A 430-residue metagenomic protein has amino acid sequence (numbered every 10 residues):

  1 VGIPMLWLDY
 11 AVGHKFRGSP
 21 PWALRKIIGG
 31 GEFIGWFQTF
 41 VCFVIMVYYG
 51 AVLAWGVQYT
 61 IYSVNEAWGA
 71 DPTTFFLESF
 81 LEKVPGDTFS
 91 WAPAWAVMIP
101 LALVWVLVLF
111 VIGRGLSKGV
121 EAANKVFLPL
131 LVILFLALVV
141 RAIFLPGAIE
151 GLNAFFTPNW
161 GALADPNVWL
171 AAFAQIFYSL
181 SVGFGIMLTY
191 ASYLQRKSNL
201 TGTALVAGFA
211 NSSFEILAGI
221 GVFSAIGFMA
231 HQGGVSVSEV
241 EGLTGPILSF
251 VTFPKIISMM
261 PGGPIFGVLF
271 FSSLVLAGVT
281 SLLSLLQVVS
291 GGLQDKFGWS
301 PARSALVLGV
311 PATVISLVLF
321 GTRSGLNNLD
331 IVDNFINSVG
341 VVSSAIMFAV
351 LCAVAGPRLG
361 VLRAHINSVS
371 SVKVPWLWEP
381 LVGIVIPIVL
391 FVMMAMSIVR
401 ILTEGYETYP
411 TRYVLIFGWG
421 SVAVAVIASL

Functional and structural regions predicted by a protein language model:
V1-D9, A96, V341, G418-V426: Extracellular loop-to-transmembrane helix junctions
V1-I28, L359, I427-L430: Juxtamembrane transmembrane-helix boundary signature
M5, Y49-F75, V132-F156, S224-F228 (+3 more regions): Hydrophobic alpha-helical segments and their helix-loop junctions in multi-pass secondary transporters
A11, K15, K26-G29, F33-Y49 (+6 more regions): Membrane-water interface regions at transmembrane-helix termini and the short interhelical loops of multi-pass membrane
G18-F37, V52-G113, S117, I149-L170 (+4 more regions): Inter-helical loop and helix-membrane interface segments of multi-pass membrane transporters/permeases
W36-T39, G69-G113, S181-L188, V268-S272 (+3 more regions): Transmembrane alpha-helical segments of multi-pass small-molecule transport proteins
T39, F297-G309, I336-F417: C-terminal membrane-solvent junction of multi-pass transporters and transport-like membrane proteins
E121, K125-L283, L293-V307, P311-A312 (+1 more regions): Membrane-embedded translocation segments of transport machinery
